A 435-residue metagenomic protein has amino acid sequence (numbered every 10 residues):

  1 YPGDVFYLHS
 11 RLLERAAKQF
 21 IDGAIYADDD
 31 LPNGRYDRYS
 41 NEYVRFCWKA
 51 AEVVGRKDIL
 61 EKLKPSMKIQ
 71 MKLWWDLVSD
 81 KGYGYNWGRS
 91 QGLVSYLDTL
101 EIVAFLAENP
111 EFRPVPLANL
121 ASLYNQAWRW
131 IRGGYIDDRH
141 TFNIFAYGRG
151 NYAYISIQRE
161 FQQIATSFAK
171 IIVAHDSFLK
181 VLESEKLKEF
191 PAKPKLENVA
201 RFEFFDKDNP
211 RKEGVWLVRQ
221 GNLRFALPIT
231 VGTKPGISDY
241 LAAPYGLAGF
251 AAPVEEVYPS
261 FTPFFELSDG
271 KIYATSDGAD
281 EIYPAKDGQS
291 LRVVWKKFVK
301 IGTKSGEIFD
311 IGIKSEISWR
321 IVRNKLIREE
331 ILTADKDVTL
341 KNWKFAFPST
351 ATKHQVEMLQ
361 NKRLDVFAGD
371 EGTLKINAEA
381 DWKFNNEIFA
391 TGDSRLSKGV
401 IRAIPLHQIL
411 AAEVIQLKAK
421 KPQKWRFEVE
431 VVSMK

Functional and structural regions predicted by a protein language model:
Y1-A16, F205-N209, N222: N-terminal start-of-domain structural block
Y1-P2, E42, K170-V173: Alpha-helical solenoid repeat scaffolds
P2-G3, A50-E61, N109-P114: Inter-helical turn/loop segments and adjacent helix faces that build the functional surface of alpha-helical bundle
V5-D28, K62-Y83, L117-T141: Long, well-ordered core segments of solenoidal/helical folds
R11-L12, S40, V218: Generic detector of short, well-ordered, non-transmembrane alpha-helical segments enriched in hydrophobic residues
K18-V53, E61-K72, D76, D80 (+2 more regions): Extended ligand-binding clefts on enzyme/binding-domain cores
D80-V400: Extended polysaccharide-engagement surfaces of secreted carbohydrate-active enzymes
N377-K435: Beta-strand-rich recognition/accessory modules
